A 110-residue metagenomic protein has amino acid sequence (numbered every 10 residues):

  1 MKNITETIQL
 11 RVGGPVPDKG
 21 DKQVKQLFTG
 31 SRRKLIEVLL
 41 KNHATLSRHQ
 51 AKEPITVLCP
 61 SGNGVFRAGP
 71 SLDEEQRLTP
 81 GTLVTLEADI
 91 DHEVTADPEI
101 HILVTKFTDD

Functional and structural regions predicted by a protein language model:
M1-R32, R67, T79-P80: A short, N-terminal "cap"/entry segment at the start of jelly-roll beta-barrel domains of the cupin/DSBH fold
K34-A51: Conserved short histidine dyad/triad with adjacent acidic residue
E37, T56, E74-Q76: Short, surface-exposed secondary-structure edge patches
T45-L46, V65, V84, A88-E93: Histidine-centered metal-chelating micro-motifs
K52-G69: Glycine- and acidic-residue-biased ligand/ion/polar-headgroup-sensing regions
P60-S61, T79, P98: A cytosolic small-molecule/anion-sensing beta-strand core signal
L72-A88: Short acidic-glycine-tyrosine-enriched beta hairpin
A88-D110: Ligand-binding loop in jelly-roll beta-barrel domains
